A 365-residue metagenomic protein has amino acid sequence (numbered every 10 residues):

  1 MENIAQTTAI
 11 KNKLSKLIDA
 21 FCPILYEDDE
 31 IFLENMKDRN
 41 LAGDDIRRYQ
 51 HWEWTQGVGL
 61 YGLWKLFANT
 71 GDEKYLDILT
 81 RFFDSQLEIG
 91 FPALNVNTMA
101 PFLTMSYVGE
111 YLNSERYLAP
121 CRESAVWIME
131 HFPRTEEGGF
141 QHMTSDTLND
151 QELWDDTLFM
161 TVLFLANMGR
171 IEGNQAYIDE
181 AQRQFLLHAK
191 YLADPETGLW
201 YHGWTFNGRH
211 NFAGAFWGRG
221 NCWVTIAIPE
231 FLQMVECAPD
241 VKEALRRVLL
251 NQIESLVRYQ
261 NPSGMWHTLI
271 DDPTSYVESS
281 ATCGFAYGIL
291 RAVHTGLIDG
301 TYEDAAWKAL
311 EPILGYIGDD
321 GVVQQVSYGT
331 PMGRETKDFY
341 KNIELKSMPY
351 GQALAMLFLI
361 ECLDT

Functional and structural regions predicted by a protein language model:
E2-T55, N69-K74, S85, P92-M99 (+7 more regions): CBM-like carbohydrate-recognition segments
A5-Y26, E30, A42-R47, N149 (+6 more regions): Active-site lining segments of carbohydrate-active enzymes
H51, L153-M160, G173, Y177-E180 (+4 more regions): Short, contiguous, pocket-lining structural segments that sit at or immediately flank catalytic/ligand-binding sites
L76-I78, E88-W204, H210-F212, D320: Extended ligand-binding groove/face enriched in aromatic
D84-L87, F140-L148, G203-A215, G264-D272 (+1 more regions): Acidic/His metal-coordination segments adjacent to aromatic residues that form catalytic metal sites in metalloenzymes
L112, M168-D179, F231-E243, A292-G300: Inter-helical turn/loop segments and adjacent helix faces that build the functional surface of alpha-helical bundle
T225-I270: Oxyanion-binding "anion nests"
